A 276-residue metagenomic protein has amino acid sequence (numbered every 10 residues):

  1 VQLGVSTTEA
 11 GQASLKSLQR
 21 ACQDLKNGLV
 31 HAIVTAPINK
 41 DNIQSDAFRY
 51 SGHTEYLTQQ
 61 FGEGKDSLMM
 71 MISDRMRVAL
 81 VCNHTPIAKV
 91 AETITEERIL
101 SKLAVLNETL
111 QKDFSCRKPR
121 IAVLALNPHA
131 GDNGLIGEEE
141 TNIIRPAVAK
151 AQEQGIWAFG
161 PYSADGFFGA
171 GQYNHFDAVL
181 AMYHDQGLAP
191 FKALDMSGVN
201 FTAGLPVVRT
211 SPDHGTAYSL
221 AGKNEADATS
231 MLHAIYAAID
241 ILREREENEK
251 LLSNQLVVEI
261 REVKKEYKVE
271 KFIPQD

Functional and structural regions predicted by a protein language model:
V1-H53, E97-M182, Q186-N200, L205-T216 (+1 more regions): Contiguous, glycine/small-aliphatic-enriched amphipathic segments in soluble metabolic enzymes
Q2, Y56-T58, I72: Intrinsically disordered, low-complexity segments enriched in polar/charged residues with Gly/Pro, especially when
Q44-L68: Glycine/threonine-rich beta-strand-loop-alpha-helix active-site module that forms ligand/phosphate-binding
Q60-M76, L205-S219: Short, flexible loop segments at boundaries between secondary-structure elements
F61-G62, T85, F114: A broad structural signal for alpha-helix termini and local helix breaks/kinks
M71-S101: Ligand-binding beta-strand-loop-alpha-helix segment within the catalytic cores of soluble metabolic enzymes
